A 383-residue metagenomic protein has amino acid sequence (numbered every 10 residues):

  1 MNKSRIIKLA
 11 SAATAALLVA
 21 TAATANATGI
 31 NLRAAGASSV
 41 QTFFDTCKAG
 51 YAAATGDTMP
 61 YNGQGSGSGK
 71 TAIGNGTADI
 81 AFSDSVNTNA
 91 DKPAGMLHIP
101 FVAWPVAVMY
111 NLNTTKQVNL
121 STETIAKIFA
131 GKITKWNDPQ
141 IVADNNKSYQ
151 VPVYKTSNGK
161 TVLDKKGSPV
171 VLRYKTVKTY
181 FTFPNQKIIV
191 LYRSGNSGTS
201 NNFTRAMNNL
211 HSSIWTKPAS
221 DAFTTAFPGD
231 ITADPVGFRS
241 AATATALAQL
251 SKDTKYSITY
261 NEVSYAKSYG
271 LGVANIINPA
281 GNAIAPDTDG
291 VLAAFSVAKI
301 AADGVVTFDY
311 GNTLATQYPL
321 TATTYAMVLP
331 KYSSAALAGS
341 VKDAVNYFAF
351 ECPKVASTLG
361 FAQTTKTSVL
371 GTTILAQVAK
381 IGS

Functional and structural regions predicted by a protein language model:
M1-N26: Gram-negative bacterial Sec-dependent N-terminal signal peptides
N26-S383: Flexible loop/hinge segments at secondary-structure junctions
